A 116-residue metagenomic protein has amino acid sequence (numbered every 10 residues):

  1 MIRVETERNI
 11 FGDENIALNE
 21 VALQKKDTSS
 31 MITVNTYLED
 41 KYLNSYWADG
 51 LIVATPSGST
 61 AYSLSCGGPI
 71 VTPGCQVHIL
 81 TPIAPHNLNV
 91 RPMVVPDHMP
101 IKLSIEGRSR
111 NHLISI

Functional and structural regions predicted by a protein language model:
M1-L51, T60-I116: Catalytic phosphate-donor-binding core of small-molecule kinases
P56-S57: Membrane-helix boundary elements
